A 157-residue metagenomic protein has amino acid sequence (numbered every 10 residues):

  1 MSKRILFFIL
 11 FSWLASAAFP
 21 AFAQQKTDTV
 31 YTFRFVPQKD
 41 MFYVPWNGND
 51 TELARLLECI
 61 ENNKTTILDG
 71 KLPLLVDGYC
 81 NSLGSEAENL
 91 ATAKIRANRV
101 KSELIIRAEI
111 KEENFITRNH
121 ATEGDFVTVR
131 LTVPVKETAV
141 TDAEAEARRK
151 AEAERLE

Functional and structural regions predicted by a protein language model:
M1-V30: Bacterial Sec-dependent N-terminal signal peptides
F19-A21, E58-N63: A short, compositionally biased domain-edge/stem linker segment
Q25-N47, T51, R55, G70 (+2 more regions): Periplasmic OmpA/Pal-like peptidoglycan-binding modules at the C-termini of bacterial envelope proteins
G48-E52, E88-R96: Alpha-helix N-cap and loop-to-helix initiation/capping positions
E52, L56-C59, R96, V100: Stable alpha-helical elements in mature extracytoplasmic
E61-L68, S102-I110: Sec-exported extracytoplasmic/periplasmic mature domains
T65-T92, F115-T122: Short, surface-exposed beta-strand segments enriched in small/polar/acidic residues
V76, A91-A108: Cysteine-centered nucleophilic/redox motifs
